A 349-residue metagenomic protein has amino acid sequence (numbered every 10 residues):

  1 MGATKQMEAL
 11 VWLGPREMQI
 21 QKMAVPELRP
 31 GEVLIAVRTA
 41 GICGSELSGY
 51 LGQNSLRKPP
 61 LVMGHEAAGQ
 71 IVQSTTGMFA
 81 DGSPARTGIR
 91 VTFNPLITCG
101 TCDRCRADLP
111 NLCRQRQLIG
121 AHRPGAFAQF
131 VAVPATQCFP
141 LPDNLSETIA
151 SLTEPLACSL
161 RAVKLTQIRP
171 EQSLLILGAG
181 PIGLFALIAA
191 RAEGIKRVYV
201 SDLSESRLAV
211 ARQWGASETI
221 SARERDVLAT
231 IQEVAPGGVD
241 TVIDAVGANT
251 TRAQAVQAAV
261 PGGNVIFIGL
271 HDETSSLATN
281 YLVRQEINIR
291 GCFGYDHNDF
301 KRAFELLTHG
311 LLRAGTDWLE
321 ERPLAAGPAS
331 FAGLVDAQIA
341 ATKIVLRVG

Functional and structural regions predicted by a protein language model:
M1-A9, A253-Q257, K301-G349: C-terminal hydrophobic helical "lid"/dimerization subdomain of Rossmann-like NAD(P)H-dependent oxidoreductases
A9-E27, G44-Q73, T92-F93, P110-P124: N-terminal glycine-rich cofactor-binding segment
A24-A40, N54-D103, P142-N144: Glycine-rich beta-strand-centered segment in the early N-terminal region that forms part of a ligand/cofactor-binding
E66, I89-R90, R104, F130 (+4 more regions): Residue-level marker of beta-strand positions
G88, L145-E224, A229: Mid-domain Rossmann-like dinucleotide-binding core that forms the NAD(H)/NADP(H) cofactor-binding site
I97-L177: NAD(P)H dinucleotide-binding glycine-rich loop of Rossmann-like/cofactor-binding domains, especially the beta1-alpha1
T230-V242: A short acidic, Gly/Pro-enriched loop at the edge of an enzyme's catalytic core that lines a small-molecule cofactor
N249-L312, R347-G349: Glycine-rich phosphate-binding loop and adjacent beta-alpha segment of Rossmann(oid) nucleotide-cofactor-binding
